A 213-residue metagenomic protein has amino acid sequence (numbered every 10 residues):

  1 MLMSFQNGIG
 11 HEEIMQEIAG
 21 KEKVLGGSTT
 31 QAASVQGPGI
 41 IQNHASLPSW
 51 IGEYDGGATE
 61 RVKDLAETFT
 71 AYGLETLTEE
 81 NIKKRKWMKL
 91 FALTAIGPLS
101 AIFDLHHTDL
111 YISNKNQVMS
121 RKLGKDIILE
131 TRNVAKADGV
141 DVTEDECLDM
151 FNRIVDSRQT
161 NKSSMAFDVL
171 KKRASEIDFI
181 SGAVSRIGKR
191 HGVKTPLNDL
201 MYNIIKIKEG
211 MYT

Functional and structural regions predicted by a protein language model:
M1-I40: Rossmann-like NAD(P)(H) cofactor-binding subdomain of soluble oxidoreductases
M3-S4, G10, E67-T76, E146-D149 (+1 more regions): A short, flexible low-complexity segment enriched in Lys/Arg and Gly/Pro that occurs in N-terminal basic tails
N7-I9, S28-A33, D55, I82-K86 (+2 more regions): Glycine-rich beta-alpha junction loops
G8-I9, V62, I128, S181: Generic non-transmembrane alpha-helix signal with a bias for helix starts/N-cap capping motifs
H11, G57-A58, G97, N161 (+1 more regions): Short phosphate-engaging motifs
I18-K23, P38-E144: Internal alpha-helical scaffold of NAD(P)-dependent oxidoreductase catalytic cores
G27-S28, K89, V184: Beta-strand scaffold of nucleotide-dependent catalytic cores
L123-T213: NAD(P)-dependent Rossmann-like dehydrogenase/reductase catalytic/cofactor-binding core
